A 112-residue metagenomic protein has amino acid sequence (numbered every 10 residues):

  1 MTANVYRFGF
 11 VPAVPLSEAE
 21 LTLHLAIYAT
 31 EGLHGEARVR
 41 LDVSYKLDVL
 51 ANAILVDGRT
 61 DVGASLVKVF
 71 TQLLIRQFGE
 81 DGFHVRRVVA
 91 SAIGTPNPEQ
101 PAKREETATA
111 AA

Functional and structural regions predicted by a protein language model:
M1-A112: Long, contiguous binding/interaction regions
